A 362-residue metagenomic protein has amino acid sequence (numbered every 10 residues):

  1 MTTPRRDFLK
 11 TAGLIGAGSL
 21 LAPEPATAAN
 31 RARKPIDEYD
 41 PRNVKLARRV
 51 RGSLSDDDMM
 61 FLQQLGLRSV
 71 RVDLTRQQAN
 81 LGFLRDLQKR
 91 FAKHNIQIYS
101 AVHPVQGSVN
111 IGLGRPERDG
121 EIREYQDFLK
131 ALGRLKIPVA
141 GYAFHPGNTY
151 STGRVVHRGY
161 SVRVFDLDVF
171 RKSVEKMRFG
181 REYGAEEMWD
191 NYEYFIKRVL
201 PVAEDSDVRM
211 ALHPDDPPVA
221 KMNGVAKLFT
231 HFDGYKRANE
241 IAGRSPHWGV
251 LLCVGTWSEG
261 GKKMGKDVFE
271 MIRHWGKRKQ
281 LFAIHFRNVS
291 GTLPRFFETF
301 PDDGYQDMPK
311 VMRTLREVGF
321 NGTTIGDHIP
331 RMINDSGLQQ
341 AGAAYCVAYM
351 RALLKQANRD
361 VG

Functional and structural regions predicted by a protein language model:
T2-N43, L135-P138, E193-K197, P201-E204 (+2 more regions): Histidine-acidic metal/acid-base catalytic patches
L9-G13, A17-L20, R51-D56, K130 (+1 more regions): An N-terminal assembly and electron-transfer interface module characteristic of large anaerobic redox and radical
R49-D56, R76-Q78, K263-M264: Short beta->alpha connector loops
R51-L62, I122-L129, D267-I272: Short, acidic/polar
G52-L54, R76, P104-Q106, F144-N148 (+4 more regions): Active-site-proximal loop/turn and secondary-structure-junction residues that shape catalytic pockets, frequently
L54-D73, L135: Catalytic domains of carbohydrate-active enzymes, especially glycoside hydrolases
D73-E193, E204-D205, T256, R316 (+1 more regions): Structural motif corresponding to the early beta-alpha repeats
